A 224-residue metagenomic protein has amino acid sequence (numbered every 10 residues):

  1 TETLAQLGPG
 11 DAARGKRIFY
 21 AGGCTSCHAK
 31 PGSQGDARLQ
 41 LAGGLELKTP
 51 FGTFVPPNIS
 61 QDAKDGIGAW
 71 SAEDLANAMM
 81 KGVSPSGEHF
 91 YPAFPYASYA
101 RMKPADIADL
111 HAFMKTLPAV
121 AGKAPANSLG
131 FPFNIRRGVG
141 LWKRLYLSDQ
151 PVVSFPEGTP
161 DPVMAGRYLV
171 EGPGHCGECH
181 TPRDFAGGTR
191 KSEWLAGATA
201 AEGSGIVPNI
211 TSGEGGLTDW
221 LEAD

Functional and structural regions predicted by a protein language model:
T1-Y20, L141-E171: Electrostatic cytochrome c docking/interface patches
G15, A21-P31, L75, L110 (+2 more regions): The canonical Cys-X-X-Cys-His
G22, F54-P56, H89-Y91, G174 (+1 more regions): Extracytoplasmic
L45-A76, A97-I107, E193-D224: Electron-transfer interface patches adjacent to heme c in soluble/periplasmic c-type cytochromes and di-/multiheme
S86-M102: A cross-kingdom feature marking solvent-exposed beta-strand/loop segments within repeated, beta-rich binding/scaffold
H89, M114-L117, A121: Ligand-binding pocket scaffold of soluble enzyme catalytic domains
G122-G140: Extended, well-folded interaction surfaces typified by the phenylalanyl-tRNA synthetase beta subunit core
D184-A196: Small/polar (Gly/Ser/Thr/Ala-rich) solvent-exposed segments that form structured loops/beta-strands/short helices used
